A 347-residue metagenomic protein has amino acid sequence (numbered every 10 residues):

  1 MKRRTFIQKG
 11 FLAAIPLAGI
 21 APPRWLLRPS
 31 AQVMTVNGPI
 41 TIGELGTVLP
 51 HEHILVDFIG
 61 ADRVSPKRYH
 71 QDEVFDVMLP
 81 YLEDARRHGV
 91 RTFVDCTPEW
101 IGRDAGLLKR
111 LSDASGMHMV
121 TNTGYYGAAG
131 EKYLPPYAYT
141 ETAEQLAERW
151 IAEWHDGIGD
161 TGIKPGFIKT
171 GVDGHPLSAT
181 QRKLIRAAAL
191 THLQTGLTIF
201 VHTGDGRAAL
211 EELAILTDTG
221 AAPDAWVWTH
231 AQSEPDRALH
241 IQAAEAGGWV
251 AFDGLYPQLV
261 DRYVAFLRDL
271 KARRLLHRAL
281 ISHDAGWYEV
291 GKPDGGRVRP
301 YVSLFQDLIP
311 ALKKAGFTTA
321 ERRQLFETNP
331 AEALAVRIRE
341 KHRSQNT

Functional and structural regions predicted by a protein language model:
M1-I7: Twin-arginine (Tat) signal peptide motif
I7-P22, L26, A31-N37, V302-T347: Mid-to-C-terminal alpha-helical segments outside catalytic/metal-binding sites
L27-A61: Replace "His-x-His-based motif
G46-P50, G60-H118, E144-I163: Alpha-helical scaffold segments that flank or form the walls of functional sites
H51, F93, H192, V250 (+2 more regions): Divalent metal-coordination and catalytic microenvironments
G106-L108, S178-K183, R207-G220, R237-A244 (+1 more regions): Distinct, well-ordered alpha-helical segments
R110-D113, H118-T195, Q242, W249 (+1 more regions): Active-site gating/metal-coordination segments in enzymes
D253-G254, L275-V298: Short acidic/histidine-rich active-site segments
